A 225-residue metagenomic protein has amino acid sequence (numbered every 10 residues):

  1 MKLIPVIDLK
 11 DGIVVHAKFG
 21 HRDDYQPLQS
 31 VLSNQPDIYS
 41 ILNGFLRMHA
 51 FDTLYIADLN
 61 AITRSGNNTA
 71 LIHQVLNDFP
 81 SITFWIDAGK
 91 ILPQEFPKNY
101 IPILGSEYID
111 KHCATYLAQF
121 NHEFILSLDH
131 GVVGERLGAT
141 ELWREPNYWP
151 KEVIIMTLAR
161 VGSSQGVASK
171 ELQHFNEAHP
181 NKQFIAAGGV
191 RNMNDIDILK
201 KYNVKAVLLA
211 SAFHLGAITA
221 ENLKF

Functional and structural regions predicted by a protein language model:
L3-L9, L54-I56, I82-A88, Y100-L104 (+4 more regions): Hydrophobic faces of well-ordered beta-strands that scaffold small-molecule active sites in alpha/beta enzyme cores
I7-Q29, F96-G162: Conserved anion-binding
H21-N43: Short catalytic helix/loop segments, enriched in acidic residues and glycine and frequently bearing histidine
F45-K98: N-terminal active-site wall of soluble small-molecule enzyme domains
N60-G66, V132-R136, A159-Q165, L215: Short, small-residue-enriched loops and turns at beta-alpha junctions that line or gate enzyme active sites
N67-H73, L137-R144, Q165-H174, L223-F225: Charged helix-capping and loop-helix junction motifs
G89-P93, K98-T115, T157-G162, G188-L223: Glycine-rich phosphate-binding active-site loops on the catalytic face of alpha/beta enzymes
E145-I185: Active-site/ligand-binding-proximal alpha/beta "capping" segment
